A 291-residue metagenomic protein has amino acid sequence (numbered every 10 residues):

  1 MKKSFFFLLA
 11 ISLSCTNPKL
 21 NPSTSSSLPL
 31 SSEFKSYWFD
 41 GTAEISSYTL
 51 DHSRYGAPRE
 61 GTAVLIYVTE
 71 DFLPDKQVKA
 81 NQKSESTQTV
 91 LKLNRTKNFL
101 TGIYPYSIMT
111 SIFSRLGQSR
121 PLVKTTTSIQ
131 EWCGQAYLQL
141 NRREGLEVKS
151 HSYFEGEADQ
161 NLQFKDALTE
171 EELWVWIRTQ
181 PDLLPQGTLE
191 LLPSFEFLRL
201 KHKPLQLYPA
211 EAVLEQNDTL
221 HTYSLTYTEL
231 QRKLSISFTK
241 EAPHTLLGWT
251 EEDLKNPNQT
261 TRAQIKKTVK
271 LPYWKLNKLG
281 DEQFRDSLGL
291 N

Functional and structural regions predicted by a protein language model:
M1-S4: Positively charged n-region of N-terminal signal peptides that target proteins for export
F6-L9: Sec-dependent N-terminal signal peptides
L13-S14: C-terminal motif of bacterial Sec signal peptides marking the signal peptidase cleavage site
L20-E144, L184-N291: Acidic, serine/threonine-rich low-complexity disordered tracts
R143-Q186: Surface-exposed beta-loop interaction hotspot
